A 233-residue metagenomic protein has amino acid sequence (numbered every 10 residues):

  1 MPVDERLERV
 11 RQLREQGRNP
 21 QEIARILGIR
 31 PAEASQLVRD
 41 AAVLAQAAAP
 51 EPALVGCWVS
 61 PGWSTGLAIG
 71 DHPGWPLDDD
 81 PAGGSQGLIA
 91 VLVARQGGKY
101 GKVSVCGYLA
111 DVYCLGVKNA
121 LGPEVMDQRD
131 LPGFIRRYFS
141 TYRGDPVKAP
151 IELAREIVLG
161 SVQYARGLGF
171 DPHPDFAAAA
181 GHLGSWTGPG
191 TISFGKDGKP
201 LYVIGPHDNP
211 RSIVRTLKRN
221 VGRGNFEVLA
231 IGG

Functional and structural regions predicted by a protein language model:
P2-R18: Short, amphipathic alpha-helical "recognition" segments used to contact nucleic acids or chromatin
R9-Q12, Q36, G190-T191: Short amphipathic alpha-helical segments, especially helix-boundary/capping motifs
V10, Q16, R30, D40 (+2 more regions): Low-complexity, intrinsically disordered/propeptide-like segments
Q12, R25, G107: Replace "anionic and nucleotidyl ligands
N19, R25-D40: Short, basic interhelical loop/turn and adjoining N-cap of the next helix at nucleic-acid- or acidic-partner-contacting
P20-Q21, A47: Non-catalytic accessory regions used for complex assembly or targeting
A45-G233: Non-catalytic terminal/accessory regions
